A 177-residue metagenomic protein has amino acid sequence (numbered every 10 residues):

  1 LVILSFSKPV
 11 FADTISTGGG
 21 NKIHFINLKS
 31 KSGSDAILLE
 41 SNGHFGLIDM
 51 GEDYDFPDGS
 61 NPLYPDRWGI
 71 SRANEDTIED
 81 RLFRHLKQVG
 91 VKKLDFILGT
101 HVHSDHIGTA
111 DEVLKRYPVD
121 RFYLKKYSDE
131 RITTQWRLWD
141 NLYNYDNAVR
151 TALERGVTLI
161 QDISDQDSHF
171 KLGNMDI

Functional and structural regions predicted by a protein language model:
L1-S5: Bacterial N-terminal signal peptides
S7-I177: Non-globular, low-confidence helical/coil segments that flank catalytic cores
